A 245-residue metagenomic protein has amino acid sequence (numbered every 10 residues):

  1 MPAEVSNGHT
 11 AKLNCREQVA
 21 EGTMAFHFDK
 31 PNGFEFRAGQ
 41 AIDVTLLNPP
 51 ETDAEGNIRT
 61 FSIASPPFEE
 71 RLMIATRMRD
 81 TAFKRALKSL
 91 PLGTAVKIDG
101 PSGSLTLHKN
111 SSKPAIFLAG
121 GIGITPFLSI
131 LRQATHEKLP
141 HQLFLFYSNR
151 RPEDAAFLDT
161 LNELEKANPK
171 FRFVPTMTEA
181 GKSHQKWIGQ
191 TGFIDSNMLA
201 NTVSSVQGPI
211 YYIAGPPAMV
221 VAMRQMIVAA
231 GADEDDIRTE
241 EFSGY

Functional and structural regions predicted by a protein language model:
P2-T94, N149-R151, T178-E179: Ferredoxin-reductase
A3-T10, F83, R151-Y245: Reductase modules of NAD(P)H-dependent flavoproteins
G39, G123, P216: Short, conserved phosphate/pyrophosphate- and ester-handling motifs at nucleotide-, phospho-/glycolipid
M73, K97, I116, Q142-F146 (+3 more regions): A structural signal for isolated positions on well-ordered beta-strands in alpha/beta enzyme cores
G100-S112: A short, basic/flexible loop-to-alpha-helix module at the beginning of a structural domain
S112, H136-L143: Conserved S-adenosyl-L-methionine
I124-H136: Histidine-anchored nucleotide/phosphate-binding helix
